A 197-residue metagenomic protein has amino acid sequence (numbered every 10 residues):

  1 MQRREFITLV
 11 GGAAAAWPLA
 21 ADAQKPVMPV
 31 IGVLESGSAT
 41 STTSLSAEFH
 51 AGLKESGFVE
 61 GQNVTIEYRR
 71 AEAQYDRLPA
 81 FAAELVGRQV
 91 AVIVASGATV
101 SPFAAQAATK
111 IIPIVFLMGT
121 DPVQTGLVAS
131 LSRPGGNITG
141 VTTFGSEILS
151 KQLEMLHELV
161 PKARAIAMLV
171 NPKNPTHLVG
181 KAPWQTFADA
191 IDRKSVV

Functional and structural regions predicted by a protein language model:
M1-V197: Short hydrophobic alpha-helices and adjacent helix-cap/hinge residues
